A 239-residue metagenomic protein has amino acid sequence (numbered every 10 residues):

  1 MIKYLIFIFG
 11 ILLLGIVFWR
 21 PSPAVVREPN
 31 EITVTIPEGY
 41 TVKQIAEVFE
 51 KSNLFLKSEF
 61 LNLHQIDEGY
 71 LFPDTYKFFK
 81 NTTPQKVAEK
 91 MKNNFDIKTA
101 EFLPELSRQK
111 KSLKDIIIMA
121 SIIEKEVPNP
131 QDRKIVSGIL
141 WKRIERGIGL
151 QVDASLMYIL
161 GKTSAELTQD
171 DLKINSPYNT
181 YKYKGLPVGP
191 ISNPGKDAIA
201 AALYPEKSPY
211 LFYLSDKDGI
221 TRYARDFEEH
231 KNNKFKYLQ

Functional and structural regions predicted by a protein language model:
M1, W19, I45, N232-Y237: Intrinsic structural disorder
I2, V25-R27, K196: N-terminal, intrinsically disordered low-complexity tails/presequences enriched in Lys/Ser/Pro and small residues
Y4-F18: Hydrophobic membrane-insertion alpha-helices, especially the h-region of bacterial N-terminal signal peptides
V17-E28: Aromatic-capped interface at the extracytoplasmic side of an N-terminal signal-anchor transmembrane helix
R27-F49, L54, E105-L113: Glycine-rich loop/hinge motif
G39-V42, Q65-G69: Acidic helix-start/capping segments at beta-turn-to-alpha-helix junctions
E50-F55, E68-Q239: Bacterial extracytoplasmic/cell-wall-associated proteins, especially those involved in peptidoglycan
L54-N62: Short, well-structured active-site flanking segments
